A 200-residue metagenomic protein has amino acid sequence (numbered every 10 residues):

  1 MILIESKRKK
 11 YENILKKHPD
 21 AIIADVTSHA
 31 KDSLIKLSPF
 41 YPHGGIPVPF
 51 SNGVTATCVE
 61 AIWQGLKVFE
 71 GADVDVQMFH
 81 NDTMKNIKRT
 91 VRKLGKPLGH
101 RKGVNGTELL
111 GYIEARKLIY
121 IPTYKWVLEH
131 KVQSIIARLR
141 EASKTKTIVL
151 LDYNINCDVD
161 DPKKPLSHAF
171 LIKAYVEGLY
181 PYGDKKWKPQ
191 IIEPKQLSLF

Functional and structural regions predicted by a protein language model:
M1-F200: Charged, low-complexity intrinsically disordered segments
